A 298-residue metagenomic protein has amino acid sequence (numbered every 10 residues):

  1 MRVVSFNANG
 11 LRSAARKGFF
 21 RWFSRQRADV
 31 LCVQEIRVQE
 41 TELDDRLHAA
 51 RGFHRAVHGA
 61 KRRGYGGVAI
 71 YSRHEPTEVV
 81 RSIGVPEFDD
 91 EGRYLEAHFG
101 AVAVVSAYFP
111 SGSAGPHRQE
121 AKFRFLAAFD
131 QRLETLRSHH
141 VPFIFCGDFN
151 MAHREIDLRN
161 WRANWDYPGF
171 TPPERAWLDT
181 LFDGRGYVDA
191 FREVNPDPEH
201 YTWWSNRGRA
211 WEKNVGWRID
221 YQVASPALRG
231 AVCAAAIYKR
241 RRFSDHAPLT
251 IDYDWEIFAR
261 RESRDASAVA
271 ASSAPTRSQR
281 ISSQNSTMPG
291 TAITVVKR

Functional and structural regions predicted by a protein language model:
M1-A50, H54, A60-G66, R260-R264 (+2 more regions): N-terminal, active-site-proximal structural segment of metallo-dependent hydrolase catalytic domains
V3-N7, F23-T41, V104, L133-E155 (+4 more regions): Active-site beta-strand/loop signature of hydrolases that rely on acidic residues for catalysis
V30, R51-H54, F125-I219, E262 (+1 more regions): Metal-dependent phosphoesterases centered on the DNase I-like endonuclease/exonuclease/phosphatase
I36-Q39, D44-G112: Structured beta-strand-rich core segments of catalytic domains in phosphoester-bond hydrolases
R63-V79, G184, P198, R207-G230: Conserved beta strand-loop-helix elements of the APE1-like EEP
R73, A97-G100, S225-P226, I251-W255: Active-site beta-strand termini and strand-to-loop segments that position acidic
G84-V85, F109-L126, R162-Y167: Surface-exposed cleft-lining segments at the edges of enzyme active sites
A236-A271, P275-T276, R280-I281, I293-R298: Surface polyanion/phosphate-binding segment centered on an Asp-His-Pro turn
